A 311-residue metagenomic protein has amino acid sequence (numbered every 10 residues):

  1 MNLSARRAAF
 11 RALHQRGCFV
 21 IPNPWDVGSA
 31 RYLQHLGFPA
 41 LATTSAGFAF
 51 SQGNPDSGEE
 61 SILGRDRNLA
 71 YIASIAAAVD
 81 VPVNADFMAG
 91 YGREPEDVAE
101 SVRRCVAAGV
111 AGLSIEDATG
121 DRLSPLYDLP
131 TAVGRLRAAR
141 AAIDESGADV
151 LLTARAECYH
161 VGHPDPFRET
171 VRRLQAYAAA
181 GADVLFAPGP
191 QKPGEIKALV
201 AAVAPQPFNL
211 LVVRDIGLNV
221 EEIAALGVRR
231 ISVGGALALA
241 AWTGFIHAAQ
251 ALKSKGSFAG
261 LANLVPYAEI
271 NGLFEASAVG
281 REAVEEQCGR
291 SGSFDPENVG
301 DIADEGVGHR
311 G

Functional and structural regions predicted by a protein language model:
M1-S4, C288, G308-G311: Short, low-complexity, intrinsically disordered N-terminal peptides in bacterial proteins
L3-A85, Y91-R214, L218-R229, V233: Alpha/beta enzyme core
F10, G235-C288, G311: Extended, intrinsically disordered, low-complexity segments
S29, Q52, P95, T119 (+6 more regions): Solvent-exposed, flexible loop/coil residues
V299-I302, V307: Hydrophobic alpha-helical signal/anchor motif
